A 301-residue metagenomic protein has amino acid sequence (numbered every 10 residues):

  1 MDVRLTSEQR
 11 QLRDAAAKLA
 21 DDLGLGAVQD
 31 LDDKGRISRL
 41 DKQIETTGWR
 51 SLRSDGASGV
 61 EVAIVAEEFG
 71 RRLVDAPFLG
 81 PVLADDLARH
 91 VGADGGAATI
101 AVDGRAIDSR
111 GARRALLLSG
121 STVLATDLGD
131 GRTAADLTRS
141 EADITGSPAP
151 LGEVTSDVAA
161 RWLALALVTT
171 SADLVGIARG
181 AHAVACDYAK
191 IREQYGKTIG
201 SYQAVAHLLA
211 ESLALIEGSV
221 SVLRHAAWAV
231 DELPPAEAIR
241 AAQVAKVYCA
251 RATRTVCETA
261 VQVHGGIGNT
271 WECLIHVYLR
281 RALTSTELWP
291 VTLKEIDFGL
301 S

Functional and structural regions predicted by a protein language model:
M1-R72, W162-S301: Alpha-helical interface subdomain recognition
L73-A183, D187: FAD-binding core of flavoproteins
